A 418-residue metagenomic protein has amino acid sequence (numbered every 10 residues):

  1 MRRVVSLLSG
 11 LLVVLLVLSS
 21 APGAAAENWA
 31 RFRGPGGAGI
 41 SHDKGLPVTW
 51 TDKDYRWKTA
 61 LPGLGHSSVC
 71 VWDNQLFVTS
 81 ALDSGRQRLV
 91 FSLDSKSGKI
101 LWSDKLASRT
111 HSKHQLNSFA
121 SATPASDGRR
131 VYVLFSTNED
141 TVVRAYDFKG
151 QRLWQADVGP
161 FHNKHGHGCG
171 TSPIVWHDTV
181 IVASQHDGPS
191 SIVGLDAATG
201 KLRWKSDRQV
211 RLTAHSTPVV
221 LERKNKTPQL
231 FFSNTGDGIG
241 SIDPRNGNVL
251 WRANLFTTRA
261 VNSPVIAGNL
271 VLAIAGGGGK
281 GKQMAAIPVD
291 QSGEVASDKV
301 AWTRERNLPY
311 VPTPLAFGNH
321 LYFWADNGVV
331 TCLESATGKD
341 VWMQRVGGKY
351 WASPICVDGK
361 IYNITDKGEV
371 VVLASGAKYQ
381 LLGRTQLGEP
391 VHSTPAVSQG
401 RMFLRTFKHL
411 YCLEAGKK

Functional and structural regions predicted by a protein language model:
M1-V4: Positively charged n-region of N-terminal signal peptides that target proteins for export
L8-S20: Bacterial N-terminal signal peptides
P22-K418: Noncatalytic, solvent-exposed loop/strand surfaces of beta-propeller-type extracellular/periplasmic domains
